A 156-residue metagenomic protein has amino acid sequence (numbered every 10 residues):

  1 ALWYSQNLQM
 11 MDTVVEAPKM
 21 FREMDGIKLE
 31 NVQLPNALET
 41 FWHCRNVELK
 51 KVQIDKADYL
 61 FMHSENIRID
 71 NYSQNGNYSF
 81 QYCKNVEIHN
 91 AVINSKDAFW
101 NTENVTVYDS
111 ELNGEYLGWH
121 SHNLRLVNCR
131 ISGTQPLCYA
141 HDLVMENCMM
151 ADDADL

Functional and structural regions predicted by a protein language model:
A1-L156: Long, distal/terminal scaffolding or interaction modules with repetitive or compositionally biased sequence
